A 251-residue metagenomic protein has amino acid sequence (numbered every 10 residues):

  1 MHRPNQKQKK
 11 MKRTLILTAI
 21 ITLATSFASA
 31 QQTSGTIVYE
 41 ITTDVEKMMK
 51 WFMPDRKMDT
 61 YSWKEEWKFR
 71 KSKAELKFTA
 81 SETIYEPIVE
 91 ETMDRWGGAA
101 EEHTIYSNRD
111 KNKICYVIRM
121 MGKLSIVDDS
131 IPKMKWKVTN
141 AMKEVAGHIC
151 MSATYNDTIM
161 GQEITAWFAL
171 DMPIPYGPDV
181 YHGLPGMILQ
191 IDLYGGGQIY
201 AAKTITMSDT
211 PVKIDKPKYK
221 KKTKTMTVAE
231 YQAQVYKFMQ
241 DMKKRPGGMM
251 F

Functional and structural regions predicted by a protein language model:
M1-I37, G248-F251: Bacterial Sec-dependent N-terminal signal peptides
Q32-F251: Extended soluble regions of mature proteins
